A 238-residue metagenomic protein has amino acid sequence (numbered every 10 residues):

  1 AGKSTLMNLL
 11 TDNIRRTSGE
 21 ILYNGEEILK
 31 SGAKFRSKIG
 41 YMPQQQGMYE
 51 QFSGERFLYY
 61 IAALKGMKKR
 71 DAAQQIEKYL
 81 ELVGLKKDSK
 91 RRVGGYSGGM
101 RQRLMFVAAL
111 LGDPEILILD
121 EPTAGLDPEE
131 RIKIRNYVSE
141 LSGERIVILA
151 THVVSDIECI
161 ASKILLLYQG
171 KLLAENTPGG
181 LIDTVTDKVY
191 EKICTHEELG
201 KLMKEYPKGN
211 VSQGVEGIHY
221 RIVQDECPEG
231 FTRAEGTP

Functional and structural regions predicted by a protein language model:
T11: Helix-to-loop junction immediately C-terminal to a conserved catalytic motif
G19-K30, K34-F35: Conserved ABC transporter NBD signature motif
Y59, A63, R70-D88: Conserved ABC ATPase "signature" region
R92-Y96: Conserved ABC ATPase signature
L111-E115, E144: A short, proline-enriched helix->beta-strand linker immediately N-terminal to the Walker B motif in ABC-type P-loop
L117-D120, L126: Catalytic Walker B motif of ABC-type/P-loop ATPase nucleotide-binding domains
